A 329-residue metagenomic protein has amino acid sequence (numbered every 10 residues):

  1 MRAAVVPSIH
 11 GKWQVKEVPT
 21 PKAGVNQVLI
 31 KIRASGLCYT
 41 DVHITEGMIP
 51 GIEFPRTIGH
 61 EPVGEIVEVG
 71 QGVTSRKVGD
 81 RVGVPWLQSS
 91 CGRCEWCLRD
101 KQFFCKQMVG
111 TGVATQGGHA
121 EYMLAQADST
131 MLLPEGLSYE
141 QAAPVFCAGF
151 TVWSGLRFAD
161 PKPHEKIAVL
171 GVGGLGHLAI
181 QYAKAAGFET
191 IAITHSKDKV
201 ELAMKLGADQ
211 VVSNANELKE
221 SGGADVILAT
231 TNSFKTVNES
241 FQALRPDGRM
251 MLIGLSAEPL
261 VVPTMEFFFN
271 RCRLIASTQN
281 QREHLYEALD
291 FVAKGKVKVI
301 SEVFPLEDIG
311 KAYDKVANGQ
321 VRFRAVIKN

Functional and structural regions predicted by a protein language model:
P19-S35, M48-E95, S129, P134-L137: Glycine-rich beta-strand-centered segment in the early N-terminal region that forms part of a ligand/cofactor-binding
A34, P85, L228-T230, N329: Short, well-ordered coil/turn residues at beta-beta hairpins and beta-strand->alpha-helix junctions within
V82, E135-N216: Mid-domain Rossmann-like dinucleotide-binding core that forms the NAD(H)/NADP(H) cofactor-binding site
S90-L170: NAD(P)H dinucleotide-binding glycine-rich loop of Rossmann-like/cofactor-binding domains, especially the beta1-alpha1
A159, F188-I191, H195-R273: Glycine-rich cofactor phosphate-binding loops and adjacent beta1-alpha1 units of small-molecule cofactor enzyme domains
N238, R282-N329: C-terminal hydrophobic helical "lid"/dimerization subdomain of Rossmann-like NAD(P)H-dependent oxidoreductases
R249-M251, V262-E302: Rossmann-fold dehydrogenase core element
